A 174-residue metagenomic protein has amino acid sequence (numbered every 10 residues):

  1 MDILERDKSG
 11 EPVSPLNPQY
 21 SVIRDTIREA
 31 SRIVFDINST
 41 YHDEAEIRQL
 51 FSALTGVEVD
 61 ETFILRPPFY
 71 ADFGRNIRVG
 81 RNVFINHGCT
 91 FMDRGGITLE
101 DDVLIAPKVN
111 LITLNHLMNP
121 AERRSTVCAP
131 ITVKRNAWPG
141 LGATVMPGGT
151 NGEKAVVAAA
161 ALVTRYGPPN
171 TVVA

Functional and structural regions predicted by a protein language model:
M1-T62: Terminal amphipathic alpha-helical/low-complexity segments used for targeting or macromolecular assembly
P15, N119-A121: A short acidic, helix-capping loop that chelates divalent metal ions and anchors anionic groups
E61, R66-P67, D72-R75, G80-R81 (+13 more regions): Left-handed beta-helix
R94, E122-R123: Short histidine-centered beta-strand/loop micro-motifs that create catalytic or ligand/metal-coordination sites
H116: Histidine-centered active-site/metal-ligand motif
S125-V127: Replace "Gram-negative outer membrane beta-barrel proteins" with "bacterial and organellar outer membrane beta-barrel
